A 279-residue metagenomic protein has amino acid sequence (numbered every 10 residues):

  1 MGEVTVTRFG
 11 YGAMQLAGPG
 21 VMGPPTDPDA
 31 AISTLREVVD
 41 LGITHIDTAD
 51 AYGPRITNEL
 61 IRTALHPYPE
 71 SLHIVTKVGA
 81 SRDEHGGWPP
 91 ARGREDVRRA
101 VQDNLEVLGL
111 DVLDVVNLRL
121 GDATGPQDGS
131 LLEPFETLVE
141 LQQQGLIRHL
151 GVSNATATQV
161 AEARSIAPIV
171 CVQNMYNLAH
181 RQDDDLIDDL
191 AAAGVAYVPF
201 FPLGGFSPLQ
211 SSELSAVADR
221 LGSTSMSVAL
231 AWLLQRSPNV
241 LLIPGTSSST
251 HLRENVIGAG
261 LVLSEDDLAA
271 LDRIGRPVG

Functional and structural regions predicted by a protein language model:
M1-L72, R276: N-terminal binding-site loop/beta-alpha segment at the start of enzyme catalytic domains that lines or forms
E3-F9, G42-H45, Y68-L72, L110-D114 (+4 more regions): Short, well-ordered coil/turn segments that N-cap beta-strands
Y11, A31, V38, I46 (+11 more regions): Conserved, mostly hydrophobic/aromatic
Q15-D29, E84-E95, A123-Q127: Active-site mouth loops of central-metabolism enzymes
P24-V38, A91-L108, T156-V160: Short, acidic/polar
S71-E84: A short, structured active-site edge motif that brings together acidic residues
L105-G125: Active-site groove signature of glycoside hydrolases
G121-G279: Beta/alpha (TIM)-barrel catalytic core signal, keyed to glycine-rich beta->alpha loops juxtaposed to Asp/Glu that bind
